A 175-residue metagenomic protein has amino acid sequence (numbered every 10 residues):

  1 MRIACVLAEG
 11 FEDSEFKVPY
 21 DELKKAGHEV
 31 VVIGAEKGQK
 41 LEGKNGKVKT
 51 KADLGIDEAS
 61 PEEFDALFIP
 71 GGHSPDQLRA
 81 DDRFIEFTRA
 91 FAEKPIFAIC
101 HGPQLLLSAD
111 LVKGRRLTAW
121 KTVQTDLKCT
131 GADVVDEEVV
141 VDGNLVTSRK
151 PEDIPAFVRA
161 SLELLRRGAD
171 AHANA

Functional and structural regions predicted by a protein language model:
M1-E93, L105-R116, Q124-A175: Extended, subdomain-level signal for the structured scaffold at the beginning of enzyme domains
A98-G102: Short, thiol/selenol-centered motifs that function as redox-active sites or metal-ligating centers
